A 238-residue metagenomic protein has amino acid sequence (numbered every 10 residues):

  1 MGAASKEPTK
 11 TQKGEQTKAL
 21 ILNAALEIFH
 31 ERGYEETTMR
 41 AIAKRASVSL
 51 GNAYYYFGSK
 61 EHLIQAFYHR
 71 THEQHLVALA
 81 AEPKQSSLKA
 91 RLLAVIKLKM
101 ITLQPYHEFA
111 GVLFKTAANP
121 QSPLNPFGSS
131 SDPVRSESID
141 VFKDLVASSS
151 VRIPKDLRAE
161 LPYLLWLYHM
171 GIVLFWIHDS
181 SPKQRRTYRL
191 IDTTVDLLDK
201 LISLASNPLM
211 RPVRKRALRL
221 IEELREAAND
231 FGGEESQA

Functional and structural regions predicted by a protein language model:
G2, L20, I28-H62, A66: Helix-turn-helix
G2-A3, D140, H178-A238: C-terminal peripheral helix-coil segments that are non-catalytic and often amphipathic
K10, T17-L20, A24: N-terminal positioning helix adjacent to the helix-turn-helix/winged-helix DNA-binding module
A66, A80-V112, N119, G128-P133: Hydrophobic alpha-helical connector segments
H69-H75: Short, basic, alpha-helical segments at the C-terminal edge of helix-turn-helix-like DNA-binding modules
G111-F114, P126, P154-K155: Short, hydrophobic secondary-structure boundary micro-motifs
P120, S148-I153, F175-R185: Inter-helical turn/loop segments and adjacent helix faces that build the functional surface of alpha-helical bundle
L124-S150, A159-G171, R189, V195-K200: Amphipathic alpha-helical packing segments from all-alpha helical-bundle domains
